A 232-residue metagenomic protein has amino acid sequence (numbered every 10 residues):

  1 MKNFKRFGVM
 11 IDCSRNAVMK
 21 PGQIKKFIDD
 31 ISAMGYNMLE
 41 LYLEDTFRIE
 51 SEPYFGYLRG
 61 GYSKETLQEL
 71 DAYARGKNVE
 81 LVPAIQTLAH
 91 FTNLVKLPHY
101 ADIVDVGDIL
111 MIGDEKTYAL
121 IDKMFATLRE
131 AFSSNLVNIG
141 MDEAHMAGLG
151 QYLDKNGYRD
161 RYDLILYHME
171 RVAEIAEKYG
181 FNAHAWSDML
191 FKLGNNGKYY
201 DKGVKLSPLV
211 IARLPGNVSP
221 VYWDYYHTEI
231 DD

Functional and structural regions predicted by a protein language model:
M1-H184: Feature activates predominantly on carbohydrate-active enzymes
M146-D232: Catalytic-core regions of glycoside hydrolase
